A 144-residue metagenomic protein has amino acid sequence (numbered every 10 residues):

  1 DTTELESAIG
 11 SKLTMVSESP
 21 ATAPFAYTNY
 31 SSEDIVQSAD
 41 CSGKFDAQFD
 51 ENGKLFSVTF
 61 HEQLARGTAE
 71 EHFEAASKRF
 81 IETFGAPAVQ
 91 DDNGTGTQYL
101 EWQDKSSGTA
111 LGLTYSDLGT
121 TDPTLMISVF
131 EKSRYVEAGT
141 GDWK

Functional and structural regions predicted by a protein language model:
D1-N29, S57-K144: Non-cytosolic coordination micro-motifs
T28-N52: Compositionally biased P/S/T/G-rich terminal and signal peptide-adjacent segments that lie outside catalytic cores
